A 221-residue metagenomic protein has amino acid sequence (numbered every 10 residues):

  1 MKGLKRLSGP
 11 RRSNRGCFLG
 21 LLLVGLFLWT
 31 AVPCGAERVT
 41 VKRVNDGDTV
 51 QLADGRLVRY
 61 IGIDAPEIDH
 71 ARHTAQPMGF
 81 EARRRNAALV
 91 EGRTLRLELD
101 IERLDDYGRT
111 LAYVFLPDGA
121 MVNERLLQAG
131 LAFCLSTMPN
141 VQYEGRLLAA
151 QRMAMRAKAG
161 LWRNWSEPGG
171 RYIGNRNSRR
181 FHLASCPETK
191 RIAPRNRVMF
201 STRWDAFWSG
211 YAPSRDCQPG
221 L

Functional and structural regions predicted by a protein language model:
K2-L221: Small beta-barrel nucleic-acid-binding modules, primarily SNase/OB-fold domains and secondarily Tudor-like barrels
